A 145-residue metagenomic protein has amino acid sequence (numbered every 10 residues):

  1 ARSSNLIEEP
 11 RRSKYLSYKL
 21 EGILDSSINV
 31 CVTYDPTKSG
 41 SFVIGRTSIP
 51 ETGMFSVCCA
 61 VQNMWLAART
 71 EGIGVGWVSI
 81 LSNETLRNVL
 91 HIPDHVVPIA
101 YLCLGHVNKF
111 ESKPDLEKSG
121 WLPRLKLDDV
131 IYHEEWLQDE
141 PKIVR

Functional and structural regions predicted by a protein language model:
A1-V57: Glycine/small-residue-rich phosphate/adenosyl-binding loop
E21-L24, I92-D94, P123: Solvent-exposed alpha-helices and their adjacent loops that cap or buttress functional pockets in soluble metabolic
S27-N29, V75, V97-Y101: Structural motif
V30, K38-V89: Small-aliphatic-rich amphipathic alpha-helix that forms the alpha element of a beta-alpha
Y34, I80, H106: Short secondary-structure boundary segments
E84-L104: Short, conserved aromatic-histidine micro-motifs
Y101-R145: C-terminal helix-cap and adjacent tail motif
